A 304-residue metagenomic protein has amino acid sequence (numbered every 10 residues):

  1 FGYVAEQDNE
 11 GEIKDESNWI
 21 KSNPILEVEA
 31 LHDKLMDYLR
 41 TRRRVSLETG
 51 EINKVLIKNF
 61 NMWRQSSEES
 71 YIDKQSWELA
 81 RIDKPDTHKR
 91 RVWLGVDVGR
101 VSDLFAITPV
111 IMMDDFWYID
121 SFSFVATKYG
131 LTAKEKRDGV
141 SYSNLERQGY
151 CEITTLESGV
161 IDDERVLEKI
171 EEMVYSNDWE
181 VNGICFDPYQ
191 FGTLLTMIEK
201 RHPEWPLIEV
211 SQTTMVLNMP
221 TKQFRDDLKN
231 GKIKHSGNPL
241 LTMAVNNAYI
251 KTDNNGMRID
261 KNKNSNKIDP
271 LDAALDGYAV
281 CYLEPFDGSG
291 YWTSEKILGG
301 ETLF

Functional and structural regions predicted by a protein language model:
F1-N23, K200-G288: Metal-dependent DNA phosphodiester-chemistry modules and their immediately adjacent helices/loops in DNA-processing
F1-W93, S102-L104, D120-S158, E164-E168: Non-catalytic, compositionally simple segments
D8, D97-V101, M112, F186-F191 (+2 more regions): An acidic- and aromatic-residue-enriched active-site/binding cleft used to recognize and process polar
V101-D115, I268-P270, D276-G277: Acidic, metal-ligating active-site segments
D103-T108, G192-K200, M219-K222: A short acidic (Asp/Glu
V174-G183, H202-P206: Short, surface-exposed connector motifs at secondary-structure boundaries
W179-Y189, L195: Short glycine-rich phosphate-binding loop at a beta-alpha junction
Y278-F304: Acidic two-metal-ion nuclease catalytic site recognized across multiple nuclease folds, prominently DnaQ/RNase D-T
